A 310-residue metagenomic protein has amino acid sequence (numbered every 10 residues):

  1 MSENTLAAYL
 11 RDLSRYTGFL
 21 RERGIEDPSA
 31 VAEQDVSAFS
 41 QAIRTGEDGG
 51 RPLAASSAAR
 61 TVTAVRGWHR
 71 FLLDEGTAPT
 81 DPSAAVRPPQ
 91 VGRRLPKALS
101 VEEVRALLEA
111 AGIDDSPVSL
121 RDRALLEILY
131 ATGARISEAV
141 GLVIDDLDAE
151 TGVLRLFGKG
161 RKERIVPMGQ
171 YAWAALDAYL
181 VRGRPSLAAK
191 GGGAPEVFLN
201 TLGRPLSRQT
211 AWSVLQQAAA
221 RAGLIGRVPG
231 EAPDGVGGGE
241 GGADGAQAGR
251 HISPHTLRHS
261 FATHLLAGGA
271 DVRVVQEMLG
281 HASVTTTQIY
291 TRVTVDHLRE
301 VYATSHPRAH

Functional and structural regions predicted by a protein language model:
M1-H310: Conserved catalytic core of the tyrosine transesterase superfamily
